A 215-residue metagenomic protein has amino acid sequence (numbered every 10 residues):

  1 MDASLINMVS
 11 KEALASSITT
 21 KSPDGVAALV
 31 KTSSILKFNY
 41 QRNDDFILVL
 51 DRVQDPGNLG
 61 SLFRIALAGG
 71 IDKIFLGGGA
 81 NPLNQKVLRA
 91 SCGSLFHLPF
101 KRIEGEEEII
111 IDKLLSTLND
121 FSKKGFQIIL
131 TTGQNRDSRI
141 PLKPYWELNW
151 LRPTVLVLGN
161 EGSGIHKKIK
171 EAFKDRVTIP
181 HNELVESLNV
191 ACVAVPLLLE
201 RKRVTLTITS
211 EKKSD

Functional and structural regions predicted by a protein language model:
M1-D55, K202, S210-D215: Arg/Lys-rich RNA-binding interfaces used to dock onto structured RNA substrates
D2-S4, L98, K124-G125, R152 (+1 more regions): Structured helix-beta-strand junction loops
N7, S34-I35, N39-S138: RNA substrate-binding interface of SAM-dependent RNA methyltransferases
K11-L14, G79-A80, I103-E107, E161 (+1 more regions): Short, acidic/turn-prone active-site loops that include or flank metal/cofactor- and phosphate-binding residues
S16-I18, K86, E108-K113, I140 (+1 more regions): Short, charged, surface-exposed secondary-structure boundary motifs
A27-L29, L48-V49, F75, L156 (+1 more regions): Conserved beta-strand segments that form the floor/walls of ligand-binding pockets within enzyme and binding domains
A28, I65-G69, V87-F96, K167-D215: Structured adenosyl-cofactor binding patch, chiefly the S-adenosyl-L-methionine
I129-E183: Active-site/ligand-binding-proximal alpha/beta "capping" segment
